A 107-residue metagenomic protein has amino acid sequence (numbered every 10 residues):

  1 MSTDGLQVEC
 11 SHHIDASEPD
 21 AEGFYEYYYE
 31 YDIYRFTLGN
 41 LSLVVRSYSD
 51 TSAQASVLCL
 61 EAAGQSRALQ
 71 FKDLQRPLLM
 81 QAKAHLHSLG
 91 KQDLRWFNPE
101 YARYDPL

Functional and structural regions predicted by a protein language model:
D4-A53: Amphipathic, interaction-prone secondary-structure segments
A55-L107: Mixed-charge, Lys/Arg-enriched low-complexity segments
